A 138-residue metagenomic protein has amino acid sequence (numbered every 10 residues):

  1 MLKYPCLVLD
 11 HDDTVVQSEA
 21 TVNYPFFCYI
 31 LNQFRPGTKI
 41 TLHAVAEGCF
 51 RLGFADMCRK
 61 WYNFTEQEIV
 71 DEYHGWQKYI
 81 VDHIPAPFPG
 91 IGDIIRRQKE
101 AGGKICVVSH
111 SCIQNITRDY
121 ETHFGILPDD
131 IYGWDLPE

Functional and structural regions predicted by a protein language model:
L2-P89, Q114: N-terminal helical cap/lid subdomain that shapes the substrate entry/recognition surface in HAD-like hydrolases
C6-V8, C106, D130: Hydrophobic "anchor" residues on beta-strands that sit immediately upstream of conserved functional sites
S18-E19, V108, L136: Structured loop/turn residues at secondary-structure junctions
Q33, R97-A101, T122-H123: Alpha-helix C-cap/termination motif
Y79-T117: Short, acidic loop-to-helix structural element flanking the phosphoryl-transfer center in phosphate-processing enzymes
I113-E138: Substrate-recognition "cap/lid" segment bordering the active-site pocket of phosphatases
